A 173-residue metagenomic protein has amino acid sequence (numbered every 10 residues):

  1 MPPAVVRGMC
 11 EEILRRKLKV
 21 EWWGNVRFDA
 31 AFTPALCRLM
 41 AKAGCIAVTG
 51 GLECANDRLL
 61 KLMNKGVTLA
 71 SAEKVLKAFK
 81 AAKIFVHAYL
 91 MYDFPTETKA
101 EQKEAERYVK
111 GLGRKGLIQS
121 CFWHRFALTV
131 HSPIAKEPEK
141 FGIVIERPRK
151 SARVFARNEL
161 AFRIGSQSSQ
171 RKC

Functional and structural regions predicted by a protein language model:
M1-F85: Conserved SAM/AdoMet-binding glycine-rich loop
A4, R58, L62-M63, Y92-A100 (+1 more regions): Flexible glycine/acidic-rich beta-alpha junction loops that bind and position SAM and/or redox cofactors in anaerobic
I13, V109-G113, C173: Hydrophobic, Leu/Ile/Phe/Ala-enriched alpha-helical segments that form helix-helix packing faces
G24, A88-L90, W123: Structural beta-sheet core signal
A35-C37, P95-L112: Catalytic cores of alpha/beta
M40-A41, G66-V67, A105-R107, E139-K140: Short, hinge-like loop/turn segments at secondary-structure boundaries
G50, A88, V109, C121: Hydrophobic, well-ordered secondary-structure elements that form the walls of internal hydrophobic environments
